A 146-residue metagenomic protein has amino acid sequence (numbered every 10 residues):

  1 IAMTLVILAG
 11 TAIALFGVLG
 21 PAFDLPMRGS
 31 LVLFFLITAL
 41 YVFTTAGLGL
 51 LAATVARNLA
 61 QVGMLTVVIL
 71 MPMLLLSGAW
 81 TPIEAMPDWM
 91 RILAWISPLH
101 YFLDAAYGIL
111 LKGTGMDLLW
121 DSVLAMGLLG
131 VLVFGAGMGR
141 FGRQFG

Functional and structural regions predicted by a protein language model:
I1-V67, M71, M116-V123, G127 (+1 more regions): Alpha-helical transmembrane segments and their short interhelical loops
P26, G78-L132: Membrane-interfacial helix-loop-helix junctions in multi-pass membrane proteins
T66, A94, G142: A cross-family signal for key residues in well-ordered alpha-helices that form functional helical elements
V68, L75, I96: Conserved catalytic core of Hanks-type protein kinase domains
G139-G146: Short cytosolic juxtamembrane segments of multi-pass membrane proteins
